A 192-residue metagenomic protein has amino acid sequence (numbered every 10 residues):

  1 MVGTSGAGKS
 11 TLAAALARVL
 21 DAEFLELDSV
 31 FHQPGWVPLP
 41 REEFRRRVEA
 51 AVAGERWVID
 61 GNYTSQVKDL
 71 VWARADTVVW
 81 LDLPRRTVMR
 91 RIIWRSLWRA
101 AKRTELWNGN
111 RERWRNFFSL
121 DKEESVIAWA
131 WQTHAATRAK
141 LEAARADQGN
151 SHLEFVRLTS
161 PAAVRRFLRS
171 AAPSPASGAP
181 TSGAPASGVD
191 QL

Functional and structural regions predicted by a protein language model:
M1: Hydrophobic anchor at the beta1->P-loop junction of P-loop NTPases
S5: The conserved Walker
K9: Conserved lysine of the Walker
L12: Hydrophobic positions on the alpha1 helix immediately C-terminal to the Walker A/P-loop
A15: Active-site signature of alpha/beta-hydrolase-fold catalytic machinery across serine- and Asp/Cys-nucleophile hydrolases
V19, A128-L192: NTP-dependent small-molecule kinase module
E23-V78: Conserved nucleotide-sensing/catalytic segment adjacent to the nucleotide-binding pocket in NTP-handling enzymes
L83-T137, S177-G178: A glycine- and Lys/Arg-enriched "phosphate-lid" helix/loop adjacent to the NTP-binding pocket of small-molecule kinases
